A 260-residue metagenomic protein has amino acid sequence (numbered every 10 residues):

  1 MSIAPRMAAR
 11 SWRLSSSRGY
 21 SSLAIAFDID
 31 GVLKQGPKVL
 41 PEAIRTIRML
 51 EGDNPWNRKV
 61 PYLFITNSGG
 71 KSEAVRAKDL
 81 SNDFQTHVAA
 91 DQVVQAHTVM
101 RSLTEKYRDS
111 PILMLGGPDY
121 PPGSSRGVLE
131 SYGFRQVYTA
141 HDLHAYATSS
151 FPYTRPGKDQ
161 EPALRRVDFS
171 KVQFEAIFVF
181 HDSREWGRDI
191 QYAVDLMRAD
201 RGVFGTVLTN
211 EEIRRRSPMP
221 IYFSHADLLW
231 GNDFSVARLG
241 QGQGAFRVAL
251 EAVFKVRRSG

Functional and structural regions predicted by a protein language model:
S2-G260: HAD-like aspartate-dependent phosphatase fold
